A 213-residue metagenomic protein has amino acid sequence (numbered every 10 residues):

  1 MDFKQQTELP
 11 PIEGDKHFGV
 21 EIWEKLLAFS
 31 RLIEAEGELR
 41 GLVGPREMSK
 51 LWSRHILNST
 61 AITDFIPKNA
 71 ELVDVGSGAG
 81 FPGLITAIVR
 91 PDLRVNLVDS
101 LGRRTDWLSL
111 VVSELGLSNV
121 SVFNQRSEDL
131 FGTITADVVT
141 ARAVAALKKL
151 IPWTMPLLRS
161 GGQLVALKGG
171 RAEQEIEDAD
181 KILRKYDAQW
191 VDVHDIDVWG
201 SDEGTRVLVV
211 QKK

Functional and structural regions predicted by a protein language model:
M1-N69, V73, V89, R103-V120: Class I SAM-dependent transferase core
V75-S77: Conserved beta-strand/loop positions that form the S-adenosyl-L-methionine
A79-D92: Conserved SAM-binding loop of SAM-dependent methyltransferases across substrates and taxa, primarily the Class I
R90, L158-S160: Helix-to-beta-strand junctions that scaffold the AdoMet/dcAdoMet cofactor pocket in Class I SAM-dependent enzymes
R94-D99: Conserved SAM-binding motif I beta-strand of class I
F123-D129, A145: Conserved SAM/SAH-binding loop
E128-V138: A short acidic, Gly/Pro-enriched loop at the edge of an enzyme's catalytic core that lines a small-molecule cofactor
R171-K213: Active-site capping/gating segments
